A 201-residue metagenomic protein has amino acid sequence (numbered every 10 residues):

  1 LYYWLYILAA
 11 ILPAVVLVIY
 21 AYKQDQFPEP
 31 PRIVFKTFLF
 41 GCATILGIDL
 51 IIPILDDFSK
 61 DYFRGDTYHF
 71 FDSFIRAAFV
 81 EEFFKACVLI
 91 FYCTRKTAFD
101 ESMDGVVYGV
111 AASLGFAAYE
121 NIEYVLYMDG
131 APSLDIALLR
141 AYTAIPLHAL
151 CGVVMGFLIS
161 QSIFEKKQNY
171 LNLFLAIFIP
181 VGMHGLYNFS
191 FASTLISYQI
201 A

Functional and structural regions predicted by a protein language model:
L1-A201: Hydrophobic alpha-helical segments at protein termini of multi-pass membrane proteins
